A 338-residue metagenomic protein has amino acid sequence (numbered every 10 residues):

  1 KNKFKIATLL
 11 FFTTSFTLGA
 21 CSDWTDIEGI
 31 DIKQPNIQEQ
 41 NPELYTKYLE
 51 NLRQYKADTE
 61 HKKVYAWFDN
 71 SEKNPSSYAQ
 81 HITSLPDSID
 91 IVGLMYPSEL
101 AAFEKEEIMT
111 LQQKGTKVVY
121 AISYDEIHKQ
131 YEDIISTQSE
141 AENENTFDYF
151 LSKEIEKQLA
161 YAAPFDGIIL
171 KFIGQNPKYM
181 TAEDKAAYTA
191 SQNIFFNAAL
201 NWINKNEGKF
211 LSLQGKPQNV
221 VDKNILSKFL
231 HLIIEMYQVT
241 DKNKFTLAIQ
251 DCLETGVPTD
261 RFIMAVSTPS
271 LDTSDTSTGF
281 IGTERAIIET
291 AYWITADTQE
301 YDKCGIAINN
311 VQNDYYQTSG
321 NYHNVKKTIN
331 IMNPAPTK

Functional and structural regions predicted by a protein language model:
K1, K56-D58, T110, E254-T255 (+1 more regions): A general structural signal for short secondary-structure junctions and capping/turn motifs
K1-D58: Bacterial Sec-dependent N-terminal signal peptides
I37-Y45, E144, Y188, T318-N321: Intrinsic-disorder-associated interaction segments
Q40, L44-K47, T146, F150 (+4 more regions): Soluble or luminal CAZymes and related metallo-dependent hydrolases
Y48-Y55, A199, V220, Q250-C252 (+1 more regions): Intrinsically disordered, low-complexity boundary segments flanking structured domains
E60-Q250, T259-T268, D272-D275, S319: Chitinase-like catalytic core of GlcNAc-active glycosidases
N201-N206, C252-G256, W293-E300: Alpha-helix termini
D260-K338: Substrate-binding cleft of secreted/luminal carbohydrate-active enzymes
